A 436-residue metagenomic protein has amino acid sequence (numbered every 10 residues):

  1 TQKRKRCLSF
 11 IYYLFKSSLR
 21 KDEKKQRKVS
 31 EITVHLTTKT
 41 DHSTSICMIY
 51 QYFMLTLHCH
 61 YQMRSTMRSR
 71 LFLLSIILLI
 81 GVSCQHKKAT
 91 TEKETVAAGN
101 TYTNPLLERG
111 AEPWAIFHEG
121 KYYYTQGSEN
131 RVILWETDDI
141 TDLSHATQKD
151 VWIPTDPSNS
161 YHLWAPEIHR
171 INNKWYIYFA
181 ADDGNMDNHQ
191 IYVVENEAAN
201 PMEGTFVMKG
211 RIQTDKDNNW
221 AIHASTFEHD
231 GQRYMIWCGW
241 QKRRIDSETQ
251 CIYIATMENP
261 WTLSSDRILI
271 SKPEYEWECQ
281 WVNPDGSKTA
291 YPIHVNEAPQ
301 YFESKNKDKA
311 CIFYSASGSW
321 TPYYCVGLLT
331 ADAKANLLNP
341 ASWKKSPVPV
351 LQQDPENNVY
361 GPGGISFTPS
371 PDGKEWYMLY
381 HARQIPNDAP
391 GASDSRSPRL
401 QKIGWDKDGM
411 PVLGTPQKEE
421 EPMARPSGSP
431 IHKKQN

Functional and structural regions predicted by a protein language model:
T1, T33, T37-T40, T44 (+2 more regions): Ala/Thr-enriched low-complexity intrinsically disordered regions
K3-K5, K21-K28, I32, K39-T40: Polybasic, lysine-rich low-complexity intrinsically disordered segments
R6, I46-I49, H58-H60, S83: The N-terminal extracellular segments of secreted preproproteins, especially immediately downstream of signal
L8, Y13-L14, L19, L36 (+3 more regions): Short hydrophobic targeting helices and cationic amphipathic motifs that mediate membrane/organellar targeting
R64-R70: Positively charged n-region of N-terminal signal peptides that target proteins for export
L71-L79: Sec-dependent N-terminal signal peptides
C84-N436: Carbohydrate-active catalytic/glycan-binding domains of CAZyme proteins, especially the secreted or lumenal ectodomains
